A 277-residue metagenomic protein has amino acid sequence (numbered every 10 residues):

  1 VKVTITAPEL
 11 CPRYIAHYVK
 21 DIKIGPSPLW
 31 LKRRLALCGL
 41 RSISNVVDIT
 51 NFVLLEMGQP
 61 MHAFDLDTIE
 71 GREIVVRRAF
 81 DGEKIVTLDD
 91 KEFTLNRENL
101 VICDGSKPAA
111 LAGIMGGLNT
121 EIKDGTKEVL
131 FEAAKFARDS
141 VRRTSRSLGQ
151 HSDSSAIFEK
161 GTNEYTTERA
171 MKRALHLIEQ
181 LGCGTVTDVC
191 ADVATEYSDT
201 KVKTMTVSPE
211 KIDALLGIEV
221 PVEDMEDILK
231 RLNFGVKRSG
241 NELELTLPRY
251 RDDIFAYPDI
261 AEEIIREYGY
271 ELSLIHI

Functional and structural regions predicted by a protein language model:
V1-L274: RNA/tRNA-interacting regions in translation and RNA-turnover enzymes
